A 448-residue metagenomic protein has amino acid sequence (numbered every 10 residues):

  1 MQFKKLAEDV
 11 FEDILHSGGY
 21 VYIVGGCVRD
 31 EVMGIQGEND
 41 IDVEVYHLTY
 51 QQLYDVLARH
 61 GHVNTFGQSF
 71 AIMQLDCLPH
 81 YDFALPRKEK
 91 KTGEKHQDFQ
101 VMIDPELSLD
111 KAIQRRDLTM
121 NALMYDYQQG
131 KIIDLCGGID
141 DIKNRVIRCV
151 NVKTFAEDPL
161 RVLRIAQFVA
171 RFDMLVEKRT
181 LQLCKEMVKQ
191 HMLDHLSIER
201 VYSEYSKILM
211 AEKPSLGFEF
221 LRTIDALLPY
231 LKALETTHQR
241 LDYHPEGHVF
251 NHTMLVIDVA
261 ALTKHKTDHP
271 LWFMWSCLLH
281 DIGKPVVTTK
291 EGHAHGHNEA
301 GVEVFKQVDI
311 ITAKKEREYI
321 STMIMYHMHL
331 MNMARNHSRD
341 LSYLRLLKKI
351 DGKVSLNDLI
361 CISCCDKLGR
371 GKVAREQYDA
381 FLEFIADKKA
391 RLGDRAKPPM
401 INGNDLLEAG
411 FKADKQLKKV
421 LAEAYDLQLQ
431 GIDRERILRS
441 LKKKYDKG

Functional and structural regions predicted by a protein language model:
M1-G448: Catalytic cores of the polymerase beta-like nucleotidyltransferase superfamily and closely associated nucleotide
